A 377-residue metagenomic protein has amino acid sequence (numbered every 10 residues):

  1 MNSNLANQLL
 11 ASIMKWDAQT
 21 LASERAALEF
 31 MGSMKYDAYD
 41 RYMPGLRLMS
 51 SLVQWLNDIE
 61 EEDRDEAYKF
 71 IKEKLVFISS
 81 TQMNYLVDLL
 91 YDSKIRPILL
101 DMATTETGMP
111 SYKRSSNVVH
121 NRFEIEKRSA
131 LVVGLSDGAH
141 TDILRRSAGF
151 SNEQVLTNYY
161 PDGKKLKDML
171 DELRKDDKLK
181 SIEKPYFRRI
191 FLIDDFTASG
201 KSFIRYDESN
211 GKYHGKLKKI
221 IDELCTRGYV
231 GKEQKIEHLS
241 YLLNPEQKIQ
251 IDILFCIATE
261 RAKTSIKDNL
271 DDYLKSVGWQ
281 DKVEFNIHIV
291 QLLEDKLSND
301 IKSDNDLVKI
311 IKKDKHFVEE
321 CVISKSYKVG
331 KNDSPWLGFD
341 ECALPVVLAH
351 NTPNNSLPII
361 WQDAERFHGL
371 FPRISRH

Functional and structural regions predicted by a protein language model:
M1-H377: PRPP-associated nucleotide enzymes
